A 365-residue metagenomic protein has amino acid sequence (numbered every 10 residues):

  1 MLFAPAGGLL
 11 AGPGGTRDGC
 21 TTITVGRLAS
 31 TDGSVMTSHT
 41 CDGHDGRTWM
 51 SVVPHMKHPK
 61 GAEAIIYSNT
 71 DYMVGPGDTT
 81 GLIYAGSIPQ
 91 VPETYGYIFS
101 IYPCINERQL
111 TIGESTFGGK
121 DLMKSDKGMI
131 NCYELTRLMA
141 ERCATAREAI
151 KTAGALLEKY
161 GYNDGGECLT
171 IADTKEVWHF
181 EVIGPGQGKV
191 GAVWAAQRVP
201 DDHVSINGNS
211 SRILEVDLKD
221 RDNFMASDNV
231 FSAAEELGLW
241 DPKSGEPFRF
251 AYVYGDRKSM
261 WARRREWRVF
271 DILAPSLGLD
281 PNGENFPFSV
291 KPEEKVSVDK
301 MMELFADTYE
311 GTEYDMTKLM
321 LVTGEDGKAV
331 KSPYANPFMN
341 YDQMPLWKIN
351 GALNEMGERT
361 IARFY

Functional and structural regions predicted by a protein language model:
A4, G8-P13, G19: Boundary at the C-terminal end of the N-terminal hydrophobic targeting segment
P5, Y133-E134: A generic alpha-helix surface/boundary motif
G14-C132, T152-G311, D315-L319: A contiguous strand-loop segment
T136-C143: Short, well-ordered beta-strand elements within core beta-sheets of diverse protein domains
K295-Y365: Long, well-ordered mid-to-C-terminal structural blocks that present hydrophobic/aromatic surfaces
